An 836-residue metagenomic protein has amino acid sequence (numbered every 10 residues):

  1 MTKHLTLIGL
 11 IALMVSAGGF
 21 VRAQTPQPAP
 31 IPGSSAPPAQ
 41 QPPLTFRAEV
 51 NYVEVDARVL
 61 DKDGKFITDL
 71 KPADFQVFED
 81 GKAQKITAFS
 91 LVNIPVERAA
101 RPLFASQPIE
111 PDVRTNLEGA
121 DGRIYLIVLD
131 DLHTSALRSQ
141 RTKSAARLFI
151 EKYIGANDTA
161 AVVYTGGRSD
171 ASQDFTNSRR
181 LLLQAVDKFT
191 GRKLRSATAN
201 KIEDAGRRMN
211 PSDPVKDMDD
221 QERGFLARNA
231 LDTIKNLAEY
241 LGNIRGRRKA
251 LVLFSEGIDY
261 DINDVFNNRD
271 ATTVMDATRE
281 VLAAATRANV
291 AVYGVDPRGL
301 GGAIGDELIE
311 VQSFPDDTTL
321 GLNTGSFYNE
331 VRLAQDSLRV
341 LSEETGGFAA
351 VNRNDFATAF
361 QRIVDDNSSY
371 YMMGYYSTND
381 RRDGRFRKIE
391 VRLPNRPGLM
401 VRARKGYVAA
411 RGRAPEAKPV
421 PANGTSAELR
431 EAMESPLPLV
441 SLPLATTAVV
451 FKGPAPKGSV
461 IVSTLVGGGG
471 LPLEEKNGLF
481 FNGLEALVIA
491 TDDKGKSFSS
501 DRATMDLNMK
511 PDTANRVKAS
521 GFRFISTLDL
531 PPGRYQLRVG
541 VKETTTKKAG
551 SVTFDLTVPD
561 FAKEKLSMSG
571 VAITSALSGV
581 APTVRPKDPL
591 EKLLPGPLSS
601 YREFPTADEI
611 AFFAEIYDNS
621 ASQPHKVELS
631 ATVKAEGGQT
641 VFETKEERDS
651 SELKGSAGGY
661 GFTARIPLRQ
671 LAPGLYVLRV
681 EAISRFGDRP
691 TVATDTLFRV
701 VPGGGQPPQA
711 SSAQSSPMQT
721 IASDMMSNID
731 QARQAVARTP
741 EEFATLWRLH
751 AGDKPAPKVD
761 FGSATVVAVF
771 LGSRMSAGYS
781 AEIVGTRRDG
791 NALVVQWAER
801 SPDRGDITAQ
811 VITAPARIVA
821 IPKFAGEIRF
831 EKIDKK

Functional and structural regions predicted by a protein language model:
M1-L5: Positively charged n-region of N-terminal signal peptides that target proteins for export
L7, P28-I31, D232, S723 (+1 more regions): Short amphipathic alpha-helical "recognition" segments used for binding
I8-G18: Bacterial N-terminal signal peptides
F20-A710: Scaffold/interface architecture of coatomer-like assemblies
P707-K836: Exposed, flexible binding/inhibitory loops of compact, secreted disulfide-stabilized domains
